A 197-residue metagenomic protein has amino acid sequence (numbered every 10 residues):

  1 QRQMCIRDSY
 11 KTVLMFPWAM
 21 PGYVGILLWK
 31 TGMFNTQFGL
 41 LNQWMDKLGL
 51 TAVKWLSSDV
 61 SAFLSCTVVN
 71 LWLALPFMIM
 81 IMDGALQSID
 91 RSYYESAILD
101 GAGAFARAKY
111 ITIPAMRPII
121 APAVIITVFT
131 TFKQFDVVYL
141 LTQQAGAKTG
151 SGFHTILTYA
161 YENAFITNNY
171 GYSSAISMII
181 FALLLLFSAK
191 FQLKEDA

Functional and structural regions predicted by a protein language model:
Q1-Q3, R7-A197: A structural signal for multi-pass alpha-helical bundles of membrane permease subunits that mediate small-molecule
